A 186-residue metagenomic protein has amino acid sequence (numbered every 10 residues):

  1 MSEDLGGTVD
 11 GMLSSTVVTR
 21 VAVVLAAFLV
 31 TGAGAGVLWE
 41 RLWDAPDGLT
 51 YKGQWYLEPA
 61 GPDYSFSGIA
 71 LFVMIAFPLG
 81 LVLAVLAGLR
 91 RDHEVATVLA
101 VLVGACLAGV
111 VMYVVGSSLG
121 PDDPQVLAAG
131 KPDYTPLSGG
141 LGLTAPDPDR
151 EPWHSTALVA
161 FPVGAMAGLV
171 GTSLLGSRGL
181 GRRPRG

Functional and structural regions predicted by a protein language model:
M1-L71: Transmembrane alpha-helical insertion/packing segments
D10-A22, D44-A45, V82-V101, S117-P124 (+1 more regions): Cytoplasmic membrane-interface segments at the C-terminal ends of transmembrane helices
V24, F28, G68, F72 (+4 more regions): Alpha-helical transmembrane segments of multi-pass membrane proteins, especially transporters and channels
V24-V37, A100-D122: Hydrophobic alpha-helical membrane-insertion segments
T31, A35, L79, L83 (+3 more regions): Alpha-helical transmembrane segments of multipass membrane proteins
Y64-P78, P136-A167: Hydrophobic alpha-helical transmembrane segments
A70-L86, G109-V110, V114, S118-L119: Hydrophobic alpha-helical segments, chiefly the membrane-spanning helices and signal/signal-anchor peptides
V115-G139: Juxtamembrane non-transmembrane "cap" segments at the membrane-aqueous interface of multi-pass membrane proteins
